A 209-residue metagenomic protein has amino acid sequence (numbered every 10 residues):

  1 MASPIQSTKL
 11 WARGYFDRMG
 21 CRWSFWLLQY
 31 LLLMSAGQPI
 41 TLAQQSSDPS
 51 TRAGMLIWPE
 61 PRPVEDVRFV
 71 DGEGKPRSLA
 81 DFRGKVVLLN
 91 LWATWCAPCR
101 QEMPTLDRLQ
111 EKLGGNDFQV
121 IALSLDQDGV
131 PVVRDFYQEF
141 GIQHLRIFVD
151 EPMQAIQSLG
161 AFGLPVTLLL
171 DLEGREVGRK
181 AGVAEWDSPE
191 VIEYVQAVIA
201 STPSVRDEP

Functional and structural regions predicted by a protein language model:
M1-C21: N-terminal secretory signal peptides that target proteins for export/translocation
W26-A36: Bacterial N-terminal signal peptides
P39-D66: N-proximal helix/coil linker or "cap" segments that precede and/or mark the start of modular domains
V64-E65, V87, L164-V166: Short loop/turn microsegments at loop-to-beta-strand junctions
L79-A97: Short active-site neighborhood of thiol/selenol oxidoreductases, capturing the structured segment around
R100-F140, E151-Q157: Structural microenvironment flanking redox-active thiols in thiol-disulfide oxidoreductases
Q138-H144, D150-Y194: Thiol/disulfide oxidoreductase modules built on the thioredoxin-like
T202-P209: Non-globular targeting/processing and membrane-anchoring segments
